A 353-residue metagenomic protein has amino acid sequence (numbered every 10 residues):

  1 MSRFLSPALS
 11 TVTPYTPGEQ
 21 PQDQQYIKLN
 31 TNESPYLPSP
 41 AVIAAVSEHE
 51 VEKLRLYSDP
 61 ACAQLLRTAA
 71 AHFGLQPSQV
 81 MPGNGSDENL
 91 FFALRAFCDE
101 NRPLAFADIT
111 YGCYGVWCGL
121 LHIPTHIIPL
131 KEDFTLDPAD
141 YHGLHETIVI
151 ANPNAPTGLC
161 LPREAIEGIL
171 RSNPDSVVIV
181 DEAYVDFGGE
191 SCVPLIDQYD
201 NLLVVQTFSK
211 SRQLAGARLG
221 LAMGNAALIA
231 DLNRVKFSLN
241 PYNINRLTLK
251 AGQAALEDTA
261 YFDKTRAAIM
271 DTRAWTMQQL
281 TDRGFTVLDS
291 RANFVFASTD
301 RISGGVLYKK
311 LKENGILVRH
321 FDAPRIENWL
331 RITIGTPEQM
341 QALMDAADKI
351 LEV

Functional and structural regions predicted by a protein language model:
M1-L56, G143-L144: N-terminal "arm"/small-domain region of PLP-dependent enzymes with the aminotransferase-like
Q64-P103, L121, R301: Phosphate-binding glycine-rich loop
S78, V204, R283-T286, I316-F321: A short linear hydrophobic-aromatic micro-motif
H126, L130-D186: Active-site phosphate-binding strand-loop segment of PLP-dependent enzymes
E164, K309-N314, R319, A323-V353: PLP-dependent enzyme catalytic core of the Aspartate aminotransferase-like
N201-T281, F285-L288: PLP-dependent aminotransferase class I/II
M270, D282-N314, L330: Conserved PLP-binding catalytic core of the aspartate aminotransferase-like
